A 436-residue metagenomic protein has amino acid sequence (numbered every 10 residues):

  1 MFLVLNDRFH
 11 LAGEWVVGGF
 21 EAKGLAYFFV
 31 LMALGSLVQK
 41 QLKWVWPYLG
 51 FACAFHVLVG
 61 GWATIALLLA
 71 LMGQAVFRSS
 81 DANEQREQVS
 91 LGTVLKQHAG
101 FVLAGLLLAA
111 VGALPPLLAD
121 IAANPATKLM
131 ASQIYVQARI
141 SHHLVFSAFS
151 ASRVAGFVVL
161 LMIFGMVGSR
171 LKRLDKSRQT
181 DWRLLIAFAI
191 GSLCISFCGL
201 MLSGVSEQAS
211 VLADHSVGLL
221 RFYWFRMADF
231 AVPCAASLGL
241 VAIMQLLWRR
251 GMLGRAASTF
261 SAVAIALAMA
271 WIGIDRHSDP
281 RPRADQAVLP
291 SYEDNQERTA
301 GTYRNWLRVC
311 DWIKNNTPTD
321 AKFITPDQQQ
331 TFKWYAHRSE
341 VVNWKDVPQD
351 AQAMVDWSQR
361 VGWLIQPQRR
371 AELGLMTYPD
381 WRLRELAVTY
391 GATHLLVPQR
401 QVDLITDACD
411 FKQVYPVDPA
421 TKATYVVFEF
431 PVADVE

Functional and structural regions predicted by a protein language model:
M1-M32, L37, Y223-C234: Membrane-interface micro-motifs in multi-pass membrane enzymes
L25-W44, F77-R86: Membrane-interface transmembrane helices that cradle and orient dolichyl/undecaprenyl
L34-S36, W44-A63, L68, A104-L107: Membrane-interface alpha helices of multi-pass inner-membrane proteins
V57-A63, M72-A228, V232: Transmembrane catalytic cores of multi-pass membrane glycosyltransferases and polysaccharide-assembly enzymes
L103-L106, L246-P282: Signature aromatic-anchored transmembrane alpha helix within multi-pass, membrane-resident enzymes that catalyze glycan
V217-L246, R255-S258: Hydrophobic/aromatic-rich transmembrane helices and adjacent perimembrane loops
R298-R370, R384-V402: Short periplasmic/luminal acceptor-recognition loop of GT-C membrane glycosyltransferases, typified by
W381-E436: Aromatic/acidic, Gly/Pro-rich catalytic loop(s) in extracytoplasmic/lumenal soluble domains of multi-pass membrane
